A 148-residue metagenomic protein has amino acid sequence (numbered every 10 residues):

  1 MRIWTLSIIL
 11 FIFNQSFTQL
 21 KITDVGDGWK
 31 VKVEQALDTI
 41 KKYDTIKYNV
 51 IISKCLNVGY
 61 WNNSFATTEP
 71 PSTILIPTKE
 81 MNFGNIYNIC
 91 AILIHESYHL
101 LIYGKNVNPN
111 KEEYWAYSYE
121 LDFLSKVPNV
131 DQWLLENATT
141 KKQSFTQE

Functional and structural regions predicted by a protein language model:
I3-N14: Sec-dependent N-terminal signal peptides
F17-G26, D38, V130-E148: Sec-dependent signal peptide cleavage junction
T18-T73, M81-N82: Auxiliary, metal-adjacent structural segments of Zn-dependent hydrolase domains
G28, K32-Q35, N88, I92 (+2 more regions): Extracytoplasmic/secreted proteins, especially bacterial periplasmic and envelope-associated proteins
L75, L100-I102, Y117-S118: Structural recognition of the beta-strand scaffold that forms the well-ordered cores of secreted hydrolase catalytic
L75-I92: Short pre-active-site segment immediately N-terminal to the catalytic Zn-binding motif
A91-G104: Active-site recognition of the HExxH zinc-binding catalytic motif
P109-S144: Post-HExxH zinc-binding segment in Zn-dependent metallohydrolases
